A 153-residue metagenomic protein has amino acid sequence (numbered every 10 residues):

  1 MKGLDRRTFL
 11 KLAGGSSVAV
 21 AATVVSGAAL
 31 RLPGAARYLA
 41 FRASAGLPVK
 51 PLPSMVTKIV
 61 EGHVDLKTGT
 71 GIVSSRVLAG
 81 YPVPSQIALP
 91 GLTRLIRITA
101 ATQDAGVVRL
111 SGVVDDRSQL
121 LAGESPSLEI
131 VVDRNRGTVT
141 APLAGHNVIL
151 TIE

Functional and structural regions predicted by a protein language model:
M1-S17: N-terminal secretory signal peptides and thylakoid transit peptides that target proteins across membranes
V24-P48: C-terminal segment of N-terminal export signals and the immediately downstream linker at the start of the mature
Y38-F41, R109-G112, A141: Generic recognition of long tandem-repeat/solenoid scaffolds
V49-L52, Q86: Flexible, membrane-facing loop/turn or short amphipathic-helix motifs that contact lipid bilayers or gate lipid-binding
V56-S127: Predominantly extracellular/secreted and cell-surface proteins with exposed, flexible low-complexity segments
G91-T93, P142-E153: Edge beta-strand at a domain terminus
L121-A141: A short, surface-exposed beta-strand/turn
